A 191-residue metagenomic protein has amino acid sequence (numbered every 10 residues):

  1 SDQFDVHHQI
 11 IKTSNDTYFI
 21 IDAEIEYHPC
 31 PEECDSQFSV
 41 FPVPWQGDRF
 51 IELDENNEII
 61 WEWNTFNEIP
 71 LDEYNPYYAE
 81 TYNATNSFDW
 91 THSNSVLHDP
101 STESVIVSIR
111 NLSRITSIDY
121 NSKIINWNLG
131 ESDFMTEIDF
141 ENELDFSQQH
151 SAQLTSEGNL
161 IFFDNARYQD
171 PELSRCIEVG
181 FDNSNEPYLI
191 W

Functional and structural regions predicted by a protein language model:
S1-W191: Histidine-/acidic-rich catalytic cores in large beta-rich domains
